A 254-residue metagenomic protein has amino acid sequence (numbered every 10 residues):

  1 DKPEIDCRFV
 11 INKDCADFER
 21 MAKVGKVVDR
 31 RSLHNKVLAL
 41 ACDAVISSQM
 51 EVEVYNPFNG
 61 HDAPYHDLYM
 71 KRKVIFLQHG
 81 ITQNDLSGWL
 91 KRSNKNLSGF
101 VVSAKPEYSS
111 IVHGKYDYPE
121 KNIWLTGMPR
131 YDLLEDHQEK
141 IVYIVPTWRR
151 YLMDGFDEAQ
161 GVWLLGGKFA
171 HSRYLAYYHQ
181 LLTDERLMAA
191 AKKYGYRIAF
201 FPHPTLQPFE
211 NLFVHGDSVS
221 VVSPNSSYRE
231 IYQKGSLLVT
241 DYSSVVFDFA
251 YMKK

Functional and structural regions predicted by a protein language model:
D1-L134: Active-site and donor-binding regions of nucleotide-sugar-utilizing enzymes
P3-C7, Y194-I198, V219: A generic structural motif
I11-D17, H203-Q207, Y242-S244: Short, polar loop motifs at secondary-structure junctions
S32, H203-P204, V222-E230: Conserved active-site histidine-acidic residue motif and adjacent donor-binding/catalytic loop of glycosyltransferases
N35, L187, Y228: Acidic, amphipathic alpha-helical patches
P129-L212: Conserved catalytic-core segment of nucleotide-activated headgroup transferases in glycan assembly
N211-P224: Nucleotide-activated donor-binding/catalytic signature segment of Leloir-type glycosyltransferases, i.e., the conserved
S226-K254: A donor-sugar binding/catalytic signature common to diverse glycosyltransferases and related nucleotide-sugar
